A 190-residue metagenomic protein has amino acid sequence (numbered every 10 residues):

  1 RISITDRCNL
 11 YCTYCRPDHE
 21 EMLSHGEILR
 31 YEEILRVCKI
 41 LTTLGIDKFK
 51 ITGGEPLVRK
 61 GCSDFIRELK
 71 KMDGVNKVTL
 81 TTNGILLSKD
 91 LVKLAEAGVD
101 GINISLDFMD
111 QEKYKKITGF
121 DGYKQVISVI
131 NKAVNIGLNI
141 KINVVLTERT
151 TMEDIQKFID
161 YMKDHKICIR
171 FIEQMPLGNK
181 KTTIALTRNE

Functional and structural regions predicted by a protein language model:
R1-E32, L44: Canonical Radical SAM [4Fe-4S] cluster-binding loop centered on the CxxxCxxC motif and its immediate flanking residues
T5-R7, P17-D18, T52-G54, T81-N83: Acidic/polar N-terminal loop/beta-strand segments that form early-domain functional surfaces
Y14-P17, V58, S63, E153 (+1 more regions): Short, function-defining helix-loop hinge/capping sites that tune catalysis or transport
E20-S24, D110-I117, L177-T182: A short acidic, helix-capping loop that chelates divalent metal ions and anchors anionic groups
I28-Y31, F120, A185-N189: Short, conserved loop/turn and helix-capping segments at secondary-structure boundaries that abut family-defining
Y31-I51, V58-R170: Radical SAM/AdoMet-radical enzyme domain recognition
E148-T151, R170-E190: Flexible glycine/acidic-rich beta-alpha junction loops that bind and position SAM and/or redox cofactors in anaerobic
